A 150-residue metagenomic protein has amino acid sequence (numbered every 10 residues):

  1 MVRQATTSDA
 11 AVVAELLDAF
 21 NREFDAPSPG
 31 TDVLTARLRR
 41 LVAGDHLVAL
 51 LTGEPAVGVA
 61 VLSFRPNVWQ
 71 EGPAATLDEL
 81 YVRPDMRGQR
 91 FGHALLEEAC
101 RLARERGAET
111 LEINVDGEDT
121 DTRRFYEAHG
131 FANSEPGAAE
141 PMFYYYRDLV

Functional and structural regions predicted by a protein language model:
M1-E15: A short beta-loop-alpha structural element at the N-terminal edge of CoA-dependent acyl/N-acetyltransferase catalytic
A14-R40: Conserved GNAT-fold acetyl-CoA-binding loop/helix
R39-L51, T76: A short helix-loop-beta-strand connector motif used in the catalytic cores of GNAT acetyltransferases and, in some
L51, P55-F64, T76, Y81: Conserved beta-strand in the GNAT
P66-L77, R87, E109, A139-P141: A conserved beta-turn-beta hairpin within the catalytic core of GNAT-like acetyltransferases that forms part
V82, G88-R101, R124-A128: Conserved acetyl-CoA-binding loop-helix of GNAT-fold acetyltransferases
R87, E112-T122, A139-M142, V150: Conserved beta-strand-loop-alpha-helix junction that forms the acyl-donor binding cleft
A103-V115: Conserved GNAT acetyl-CoA-binding A-motif
